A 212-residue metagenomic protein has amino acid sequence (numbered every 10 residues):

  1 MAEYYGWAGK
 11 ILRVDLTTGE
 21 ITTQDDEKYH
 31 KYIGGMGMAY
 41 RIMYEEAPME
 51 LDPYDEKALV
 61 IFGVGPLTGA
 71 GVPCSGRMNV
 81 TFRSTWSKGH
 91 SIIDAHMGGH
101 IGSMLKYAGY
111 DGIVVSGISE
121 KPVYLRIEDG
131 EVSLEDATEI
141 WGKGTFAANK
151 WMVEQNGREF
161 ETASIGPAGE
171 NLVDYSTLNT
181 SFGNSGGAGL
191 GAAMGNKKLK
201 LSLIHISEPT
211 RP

Functional and structural regions predicted by a protein language model:
A2-G19, Q24-Y29: N-terminal basic/disordered segments at the start of proteins
V14-E20, G117-S119, R126-E131, N196-K198: Short acidic-glycine loop/turn motifs at beta-strand connectors
T18-D25, S75, G130-D136, S202-L203: Short, well-ordered strand-loop elements centered on a beta-strand within folded domains, enriched for acidic residues
H30-S103, Y107-I118, P122-G189: Conserved mixed alpha/beta core segments that line enzyme active sites in large multi-domain catalysts
G109-G112, K197, L201: A generic secondary-structure signal for well-formed alpha-helical elements
M194-N196, S207: Long, low-complexity N-terminal extensions
S202-P212: Residue-level detector of conserved catalytic or cofactor/ligand-binding positions in enzyme active sites
